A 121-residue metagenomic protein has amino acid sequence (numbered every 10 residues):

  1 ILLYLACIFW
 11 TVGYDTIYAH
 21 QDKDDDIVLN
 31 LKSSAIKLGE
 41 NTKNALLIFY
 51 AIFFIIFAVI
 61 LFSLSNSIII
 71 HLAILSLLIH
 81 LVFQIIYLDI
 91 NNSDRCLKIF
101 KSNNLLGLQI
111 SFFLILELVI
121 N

Functional and structural regions predicted by a protein language model:
I1-N121: Multi-pass alpha-helical membrane architecture of UbiA-family and related isoprenoid/lipid prenyltransferases
